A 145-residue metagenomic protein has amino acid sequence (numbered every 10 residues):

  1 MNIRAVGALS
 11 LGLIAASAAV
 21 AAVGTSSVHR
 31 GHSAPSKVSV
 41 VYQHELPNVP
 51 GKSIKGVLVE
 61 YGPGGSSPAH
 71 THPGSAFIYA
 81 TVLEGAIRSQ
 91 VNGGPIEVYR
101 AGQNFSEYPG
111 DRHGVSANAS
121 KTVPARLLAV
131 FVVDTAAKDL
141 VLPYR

Functional and structural regions predicted by a protein language model:
A8-A18: Bacterial N-terminal signal peptides
V20-A34: C-terminal region of N-terminal signal peptides and the immediate post-cleavage residues of exported proteins
P35-A69, S75, V130: A short glycine-rich, His/Asp/Glu-containing loop-to-beta-strand
L46, P50-G51, Y61-P63, G93-D111: Short acidic-glycine-tyrosine-enriched beta hairpin
V49-K52, P73, T81, V98 (+1 more regions): Extracellular/periplasmic catalytic domains that process cell-envelope and extracellular macromolecules
S66-P68, R88, N104-N118: Histidine-centered metal-chelating micro-motifs
G74-G94, A101-Q103: Glycine- and acidic-residue-biased ligand/ion/polar-headgroup-sensing regions
P95-I96, G110-A137: Ligand-binding loop in jelly-roll beta-barrel domains
